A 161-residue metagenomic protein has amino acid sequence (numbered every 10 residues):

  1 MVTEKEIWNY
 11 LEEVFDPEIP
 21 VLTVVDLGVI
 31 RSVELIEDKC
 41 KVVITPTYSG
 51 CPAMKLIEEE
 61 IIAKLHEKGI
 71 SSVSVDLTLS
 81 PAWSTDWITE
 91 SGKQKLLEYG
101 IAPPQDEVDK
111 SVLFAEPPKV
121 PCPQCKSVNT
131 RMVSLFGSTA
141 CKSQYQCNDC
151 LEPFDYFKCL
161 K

Functional and structural regions predicted by a protein language model:
M1-K161: Domain-level signature for proteins that mediate thiol-based redox and metal-cofactor handling
